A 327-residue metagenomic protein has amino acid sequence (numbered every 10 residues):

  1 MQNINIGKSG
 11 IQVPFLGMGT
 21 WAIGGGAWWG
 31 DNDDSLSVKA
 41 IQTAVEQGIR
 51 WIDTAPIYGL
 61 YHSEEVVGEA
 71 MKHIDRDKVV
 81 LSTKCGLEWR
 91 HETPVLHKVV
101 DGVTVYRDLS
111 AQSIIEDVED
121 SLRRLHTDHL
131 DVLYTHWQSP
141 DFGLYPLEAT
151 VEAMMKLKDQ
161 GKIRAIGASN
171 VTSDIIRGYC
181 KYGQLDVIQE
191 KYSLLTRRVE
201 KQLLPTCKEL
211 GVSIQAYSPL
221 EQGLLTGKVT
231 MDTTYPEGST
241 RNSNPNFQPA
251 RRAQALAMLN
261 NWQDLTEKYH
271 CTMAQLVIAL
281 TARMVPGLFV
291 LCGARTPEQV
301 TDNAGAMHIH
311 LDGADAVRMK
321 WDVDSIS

Functional and structural regions predicted by a protein language model:
M1-V80: N-terminal binding-site loop/beta-alpha segment at the start of enzyme catalytic domains that lines or forms
N3, Q138-S327: Beta/alpha (TIM)-barrel catalytic core signal, keyed to glycine-rich beta->alpha loops juxtaposed to Asp/Glu that bind
K8, A70-R76, R123-H126, Y179-G183: Acidic (Asp/Glu)-rich catalytic clusters
S9-W28, S82-T104, Y134: N-terminal small/glycine-rich loop or linker at the start of catalytic domains across soluble metabolic enzymes
V13-G17, R50-W51, K78-S82, H129-V132 (+4 more regions): Structural preference for beta-strand elements that scaffold enzyme active sites
A22-D34, V100-I115, D141-G143: Active-site mouth loops of central-metabolism enzymes
D31-A44, S110-R124, T172-G178: Short, acidic/polar
L122-D141: Active-site groove signature of glycoside hydrolases
